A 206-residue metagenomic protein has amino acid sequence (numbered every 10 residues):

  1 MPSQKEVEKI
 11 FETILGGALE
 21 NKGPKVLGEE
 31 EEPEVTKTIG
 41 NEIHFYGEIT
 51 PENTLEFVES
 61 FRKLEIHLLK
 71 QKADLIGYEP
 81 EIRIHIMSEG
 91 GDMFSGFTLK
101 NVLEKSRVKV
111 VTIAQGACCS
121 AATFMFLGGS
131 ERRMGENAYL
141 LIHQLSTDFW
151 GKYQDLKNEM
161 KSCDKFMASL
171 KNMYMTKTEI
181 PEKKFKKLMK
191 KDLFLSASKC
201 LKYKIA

Functional and structural regions predicted by a protein language model:
M1-A121, L127-A206: N-terminal organellar transit peptides
